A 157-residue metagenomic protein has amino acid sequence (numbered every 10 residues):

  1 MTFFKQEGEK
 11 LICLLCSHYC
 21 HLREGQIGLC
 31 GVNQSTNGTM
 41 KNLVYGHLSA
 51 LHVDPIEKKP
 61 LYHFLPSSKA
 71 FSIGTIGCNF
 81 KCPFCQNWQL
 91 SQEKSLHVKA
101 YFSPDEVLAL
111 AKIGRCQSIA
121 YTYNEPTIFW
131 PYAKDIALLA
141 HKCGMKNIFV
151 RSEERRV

Functional and structural regions predicted by a protein language model:
M1-L15: Iron-sulfur (Fe-S) cluster-binding modules
T2-F3, S17-Y19, K58-L61: Short secondary-structure capping/turn segments at boundaries of alpha-helices and beta-strands
F4, C30, K41: Short clusters of hydrophobic/aromatic residues that line enzyme substrate/ligand-binding pockets
K5-E9, E24, P66: Short, ordered beta-strand-loop transition motifs
L11-V32, I76-W88: Local cysteine-cluster metal-coordination motifs and their immediate loop/turn environment, predominantly Fe-S cluster
S35-R156: Conserved Radical SAM active-site core
